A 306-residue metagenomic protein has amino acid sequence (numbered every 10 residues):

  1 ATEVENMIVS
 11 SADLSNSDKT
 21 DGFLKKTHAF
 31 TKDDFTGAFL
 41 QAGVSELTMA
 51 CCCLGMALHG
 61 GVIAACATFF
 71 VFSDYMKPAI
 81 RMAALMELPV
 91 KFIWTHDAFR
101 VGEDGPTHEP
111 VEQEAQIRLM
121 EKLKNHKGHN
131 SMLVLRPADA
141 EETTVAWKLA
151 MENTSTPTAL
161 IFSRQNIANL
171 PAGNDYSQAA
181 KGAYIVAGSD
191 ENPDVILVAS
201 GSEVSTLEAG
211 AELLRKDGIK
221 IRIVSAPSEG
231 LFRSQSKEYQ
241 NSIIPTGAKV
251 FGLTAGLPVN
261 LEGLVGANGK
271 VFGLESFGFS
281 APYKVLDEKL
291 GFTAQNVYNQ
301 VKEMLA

Functional and structural regions predicted by a protein language model:
A1-I161, N166-A168, S242-I243, A294 (+1 more regions): Thiamine diphosphate
R100-L119, L123-H129, L133, T143 (+1 more regions): Thiamine diphosphate
